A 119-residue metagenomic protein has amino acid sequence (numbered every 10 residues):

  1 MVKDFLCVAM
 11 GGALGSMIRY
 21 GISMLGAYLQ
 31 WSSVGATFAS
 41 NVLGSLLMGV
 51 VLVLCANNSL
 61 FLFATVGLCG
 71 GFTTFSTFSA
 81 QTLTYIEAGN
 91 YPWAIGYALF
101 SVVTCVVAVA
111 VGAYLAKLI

Functional and structural regions predicted by a protein language model:
M1-I119: Membrane-interface helix-loop junctions in multi-pass transporters/channels
